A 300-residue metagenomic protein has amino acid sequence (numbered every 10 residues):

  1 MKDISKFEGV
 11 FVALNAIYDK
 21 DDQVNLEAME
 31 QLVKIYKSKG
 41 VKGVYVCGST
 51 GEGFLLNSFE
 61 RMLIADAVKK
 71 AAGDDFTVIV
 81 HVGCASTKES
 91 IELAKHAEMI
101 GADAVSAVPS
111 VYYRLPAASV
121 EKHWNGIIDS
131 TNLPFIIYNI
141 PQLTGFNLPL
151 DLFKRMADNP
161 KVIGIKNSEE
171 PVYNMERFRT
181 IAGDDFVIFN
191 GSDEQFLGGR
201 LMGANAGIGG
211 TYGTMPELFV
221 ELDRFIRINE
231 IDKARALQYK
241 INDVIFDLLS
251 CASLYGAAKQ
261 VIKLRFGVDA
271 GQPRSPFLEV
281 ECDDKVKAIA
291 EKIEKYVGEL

Functional and structural regions predicted by a protein language model:
K2-N147, R155: Active-site beta->alpha loop and helix N-cap motifs at the rims of alpha/beta catalytic domains
K6-I17, K39, A204, T211-L300: C-terminal alpha-helical cap/extension of soluble enzyme domains
M29, R61, A65, S90 (+5 more regions): A general structural signal for well-ordered alpha-helical segments in protein cores
A72, T131, A182, R265-F266 (+1 more regions): A broad structural signal for alpha-helix termini and local helix breaks/kinks
D75-F76, P134, I163, D185 (+1 more regions): Secondary-structure boundary/capping positions in well-ordered alpha/beta enzyme cores
I128-S130, P141-N242, F246-S250: Catalytic alpha/beta core domains of metabolic enzymes, predominantly
